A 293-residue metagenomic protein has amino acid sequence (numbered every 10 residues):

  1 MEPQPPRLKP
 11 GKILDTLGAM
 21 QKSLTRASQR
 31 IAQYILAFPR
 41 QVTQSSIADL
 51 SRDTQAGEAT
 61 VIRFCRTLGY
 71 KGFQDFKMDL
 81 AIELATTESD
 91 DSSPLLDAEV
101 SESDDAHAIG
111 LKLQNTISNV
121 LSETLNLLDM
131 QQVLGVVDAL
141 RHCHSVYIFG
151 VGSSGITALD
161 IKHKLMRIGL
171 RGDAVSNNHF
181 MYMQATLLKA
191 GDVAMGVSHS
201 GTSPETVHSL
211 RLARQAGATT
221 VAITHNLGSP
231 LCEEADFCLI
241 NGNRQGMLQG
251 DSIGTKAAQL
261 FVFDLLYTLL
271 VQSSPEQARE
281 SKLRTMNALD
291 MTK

Functional and structural regions predicted by a protein language model:
M1-Q4: N-terminal leader segment of winged-helix/HTH proteins
K9-D15, S23, Q29-R30, A37-Q44 (+1 more regions): HTH-adjacent hinge/linker in prokaryotic transcriptional regulators
L14, A32, I62, S122 (+3 more regions): Predominant activation on well-ordered alpha-helical scaffold segments within soluble catalytic domains
Y34, V136-A139, Q184: CheY-like receiver
Q131-C143: Glycine-rich phosphate/diphosphate-binding loops that line cofactor/substrate pockets in enzymes
R141-F261, Y267-S274: Glycine-rich phosphate-binding loops that contact phosphosugars or nucleotide phosphates
E276-K293: A short, charged, Gly/Pro-tolerant segment at domain boundaries
